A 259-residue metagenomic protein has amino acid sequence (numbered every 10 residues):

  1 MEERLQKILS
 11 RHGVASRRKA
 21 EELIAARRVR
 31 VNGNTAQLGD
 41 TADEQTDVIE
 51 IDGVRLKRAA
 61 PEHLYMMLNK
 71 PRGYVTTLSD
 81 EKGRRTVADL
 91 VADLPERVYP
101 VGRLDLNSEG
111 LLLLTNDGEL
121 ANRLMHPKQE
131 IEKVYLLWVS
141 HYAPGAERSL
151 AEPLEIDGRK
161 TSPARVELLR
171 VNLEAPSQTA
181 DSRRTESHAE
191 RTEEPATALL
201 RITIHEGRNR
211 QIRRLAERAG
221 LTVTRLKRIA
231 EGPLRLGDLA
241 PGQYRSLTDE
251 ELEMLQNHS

Functional and structural regions predicted by a protein language model:
M1-S259: Basic, flexible Lys/Arg- and Gly-enriched helix-loop patches that mediate nucleic-acid binding at interfaces with rRNA
